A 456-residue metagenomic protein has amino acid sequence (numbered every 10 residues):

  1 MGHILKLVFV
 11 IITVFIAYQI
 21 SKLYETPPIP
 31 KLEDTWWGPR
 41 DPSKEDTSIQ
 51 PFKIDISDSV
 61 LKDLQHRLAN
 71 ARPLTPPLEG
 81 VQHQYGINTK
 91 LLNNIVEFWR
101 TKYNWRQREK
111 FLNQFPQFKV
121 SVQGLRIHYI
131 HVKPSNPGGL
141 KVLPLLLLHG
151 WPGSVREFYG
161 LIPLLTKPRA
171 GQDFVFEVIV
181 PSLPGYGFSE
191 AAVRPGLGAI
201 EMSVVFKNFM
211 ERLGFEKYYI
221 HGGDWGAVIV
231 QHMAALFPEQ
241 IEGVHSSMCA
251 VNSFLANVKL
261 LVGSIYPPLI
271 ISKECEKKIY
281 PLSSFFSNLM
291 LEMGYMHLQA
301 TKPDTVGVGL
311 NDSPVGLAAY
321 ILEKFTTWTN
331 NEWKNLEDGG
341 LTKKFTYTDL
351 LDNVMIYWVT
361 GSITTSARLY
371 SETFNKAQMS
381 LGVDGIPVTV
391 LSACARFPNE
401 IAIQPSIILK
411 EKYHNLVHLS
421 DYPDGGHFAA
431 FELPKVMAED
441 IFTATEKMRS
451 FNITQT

Functional and structural regions predicted by a protein language model:
G2-L7, Y18-S21, L164, P168-V175 (+1 more regions): Conserved hydrolase catalytic core segment
V8-I16, Q299-T456: C-terminal subdomain of alpha/beta-hydrolase-fold enzymes, centered on the catalytic histidine and its supporting
V14-L32, R40-K53, S57-V60, L68 (+2 more regions): Alpha/beta-hydrolase
V60-K133, D349, G361-S380: Non-catalytic accessory segments flanking enzyme active sites
W105-Q107, R156, G171, L183-L197 (+2 more regions): Glycine-rich "HGGG/HGxG" loop immediately N-terminal to the catalytic nucleophile of the alpha/beta-hydrolase
P137-F188, T445: Conserved HGGG/HGGXW glycine-rich cap/lid loop of the alpha/beta-hydrolase fold
R194-R212: Alpha/beta-hydrolase active-site loop
